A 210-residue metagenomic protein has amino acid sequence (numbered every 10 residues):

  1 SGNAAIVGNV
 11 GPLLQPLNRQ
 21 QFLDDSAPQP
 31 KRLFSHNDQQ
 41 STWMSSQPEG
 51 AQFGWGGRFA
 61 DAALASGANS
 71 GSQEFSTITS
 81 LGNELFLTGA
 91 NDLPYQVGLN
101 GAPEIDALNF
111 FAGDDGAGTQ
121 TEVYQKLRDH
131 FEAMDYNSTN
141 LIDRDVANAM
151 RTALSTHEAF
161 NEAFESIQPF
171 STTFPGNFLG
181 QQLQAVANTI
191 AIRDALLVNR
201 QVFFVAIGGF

Functional and structural regions predicted by a protein language model:
S1-F210: Feature for exported/extracytoplasmic and membrane-associated proteins, marking the mature portion
